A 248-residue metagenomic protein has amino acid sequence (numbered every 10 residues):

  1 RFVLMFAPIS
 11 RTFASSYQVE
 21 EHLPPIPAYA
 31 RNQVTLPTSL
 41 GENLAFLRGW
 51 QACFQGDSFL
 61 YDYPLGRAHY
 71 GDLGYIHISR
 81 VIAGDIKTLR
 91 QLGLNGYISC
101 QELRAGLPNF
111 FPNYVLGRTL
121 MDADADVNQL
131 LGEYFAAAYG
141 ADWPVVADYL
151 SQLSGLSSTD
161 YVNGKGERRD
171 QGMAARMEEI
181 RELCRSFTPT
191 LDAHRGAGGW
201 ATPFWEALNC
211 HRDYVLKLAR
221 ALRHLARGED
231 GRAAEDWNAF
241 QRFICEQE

Functional and structural regions predicted by a protein language model:
R1-Q33, Y214: Aromatic- and acid-rich polysaccharide-binding/catalytic face of secreted or lumenal carbohydrate-active enzymes
F2, F6, F13, F46 (+8 more regions): Phenylalanine-focused residue identity feature
F6, P25-P144, D148, G155: Structured mid-domain segments that build the active-site/substrate or prosthetic-cofactor binding neighborhood
Y17-E20, L73-Y75, P112, Y149 (+1 more regions): Surface-exposed beta-strand edges and their flanking turn/coil or helix-capping segments
H22-T38, T188-A201: Active-site lining segments of carbohydrate-active enzymes
G93, L116-E248: Catalytic domains of carbohydrate-active enzymes that cleave complex glycans
